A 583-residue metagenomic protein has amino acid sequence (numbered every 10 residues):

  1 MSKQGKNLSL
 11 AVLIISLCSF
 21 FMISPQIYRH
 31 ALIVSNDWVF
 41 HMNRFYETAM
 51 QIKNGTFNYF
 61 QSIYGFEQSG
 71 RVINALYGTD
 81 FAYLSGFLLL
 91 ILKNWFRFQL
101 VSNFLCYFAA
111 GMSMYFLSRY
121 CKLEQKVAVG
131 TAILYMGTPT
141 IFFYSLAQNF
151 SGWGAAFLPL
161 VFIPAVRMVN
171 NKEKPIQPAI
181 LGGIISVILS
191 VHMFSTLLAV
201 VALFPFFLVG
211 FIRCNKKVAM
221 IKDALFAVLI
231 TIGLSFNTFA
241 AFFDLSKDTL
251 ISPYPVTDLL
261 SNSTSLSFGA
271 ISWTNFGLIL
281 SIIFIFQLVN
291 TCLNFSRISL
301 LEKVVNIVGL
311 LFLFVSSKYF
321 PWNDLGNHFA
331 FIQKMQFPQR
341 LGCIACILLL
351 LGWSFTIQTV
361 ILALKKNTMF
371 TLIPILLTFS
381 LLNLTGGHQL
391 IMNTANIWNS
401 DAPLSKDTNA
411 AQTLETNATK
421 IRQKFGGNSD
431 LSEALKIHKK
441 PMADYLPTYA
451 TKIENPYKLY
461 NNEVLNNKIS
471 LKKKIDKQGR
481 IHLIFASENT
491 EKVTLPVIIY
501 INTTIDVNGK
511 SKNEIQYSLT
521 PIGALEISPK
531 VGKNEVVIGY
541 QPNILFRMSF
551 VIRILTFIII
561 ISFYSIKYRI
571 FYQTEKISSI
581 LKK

Functional and structural regions predicted by a protein language model:
Q4-G5, Y445-K583: Active-site-proximal, structured, solvent-exposed surfaces of multi-pass membrane proteins that position macromolecular
G5-E47, L229-N237, F379-N383: Transmembrane signal-anchor helices characteristic of membrane glycosylation enzymes that use polyprenol
S19-C121, K126-P159: Active-site lumenal/periplasmic loops and adjacent helix-entry segments of GT-C-fold, multi-pass membrane
F20-I27, I52, V127-L146, L234-L250 (+2 more regions): Membrane-interface helix-loop junctions at the exits of transmembrane helices
D37, Q51-N54, I188-I282, Y319-N327: Transmembrane catalytic cores of multi-pass membrane glycosyltransferases and polysaccharide-assembly enzymes
W153-N171, A202, F207, L348: Specific aromatic-rich, kink-prone transmembrane helix
M168-S186, V218-L225: Short hydrophobic alpha-helices at membrane interfaces in multi-pass membrane enzymes
G233, F276-N306, L310-L311: Hydrophobic, aromatic-rich transmembrane alpha-helices and their immediate juxtamembrane boundary segments
